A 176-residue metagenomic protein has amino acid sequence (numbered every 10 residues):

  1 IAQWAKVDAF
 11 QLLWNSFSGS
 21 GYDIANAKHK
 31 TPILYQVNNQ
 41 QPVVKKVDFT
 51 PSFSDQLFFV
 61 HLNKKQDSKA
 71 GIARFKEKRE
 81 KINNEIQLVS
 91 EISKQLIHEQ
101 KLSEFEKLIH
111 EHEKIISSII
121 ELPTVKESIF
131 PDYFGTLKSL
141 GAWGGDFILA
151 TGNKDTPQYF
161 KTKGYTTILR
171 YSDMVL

Functional and structural regions predicted by a protein language model:
I1-V7: DPxDG-like acidic metal-binding loop motif
Q11-S18, Y22-A142, L149-L176: C-terminal nucleotide
